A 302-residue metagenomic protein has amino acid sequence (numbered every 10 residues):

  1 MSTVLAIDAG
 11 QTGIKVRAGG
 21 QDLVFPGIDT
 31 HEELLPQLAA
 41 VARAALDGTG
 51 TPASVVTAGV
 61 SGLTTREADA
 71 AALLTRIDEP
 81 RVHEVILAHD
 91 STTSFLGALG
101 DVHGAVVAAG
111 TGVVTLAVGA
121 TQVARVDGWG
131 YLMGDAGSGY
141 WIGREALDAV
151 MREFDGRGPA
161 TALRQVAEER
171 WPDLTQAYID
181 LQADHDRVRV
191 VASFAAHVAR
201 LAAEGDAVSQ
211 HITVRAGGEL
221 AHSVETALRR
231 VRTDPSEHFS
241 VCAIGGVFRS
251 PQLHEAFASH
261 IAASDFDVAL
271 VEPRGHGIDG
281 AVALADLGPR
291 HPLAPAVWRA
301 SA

Functional and structural regions predicted by a protein language model:
M1, V82-V106, T121-Q122: Conserved phosphate-binding catalytic cores of ATP/NTP-utilizing and phosphoryl-transfer enzymes
M1-T51, A98-A105, L147-A302: ATP-binding/phosphotransfer module of carbohydrate and carboxylate kinases, centering on a glycine-rich
Q11, T93, V113: Short, glycine/acidic-enriched loop or turn micro-motifs at the edges of active sites
G27-T30, R43-L87, L96-L99: Short beta-strand-loop/turn "lid" adjacent to the catalytic site in phosphate-handling enzymes
T57-L63, A109-T111, F239-R249: Glycine-rich beta-strand-to-loop/alpha-helix junction loops that act as flexible
R76-E84, V123-G130, H260-A269: Glycine/charged-rich beta-loop-alpha catalytic/anionic-binding loops adjacent to active sites
V85-T93, A108-A109, A136, A269-D279: Active-site nucleophile and cofactor-binding loops and adjacent substrate-binding regions of central metabolic enzymes
V102-E153, R157: Glycine-rich phosphate-binding loop of actin/hexokinase-like ATP-binding domains
